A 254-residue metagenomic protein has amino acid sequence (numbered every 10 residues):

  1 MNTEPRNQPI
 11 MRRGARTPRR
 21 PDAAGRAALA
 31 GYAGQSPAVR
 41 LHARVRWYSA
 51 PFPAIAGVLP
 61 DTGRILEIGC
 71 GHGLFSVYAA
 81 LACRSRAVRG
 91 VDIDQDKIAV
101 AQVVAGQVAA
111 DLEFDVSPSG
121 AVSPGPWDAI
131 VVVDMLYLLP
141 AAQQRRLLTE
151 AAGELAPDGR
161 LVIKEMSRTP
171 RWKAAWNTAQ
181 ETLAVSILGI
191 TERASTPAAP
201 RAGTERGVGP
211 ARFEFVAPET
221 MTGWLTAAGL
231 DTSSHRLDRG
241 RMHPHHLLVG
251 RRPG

Functional and structural regions predicted by a protein language model:
M1-S36: N-terminal, positively charged/glycine-rich alpha-helical extensions of SAM-dependent methyltransferases
A30-S49: Class I SAM-dependent methyltransferase Rossmann-like catalytic core, especially the SAM/SAH-binding loop
V45-T62: Conserved alpha-helix/loop element of class I SAM-dependent methyltransferases that forms part of the SAM/SAH-binding
G69-G73: Class I SAM-dependent methyltransferase "Motif I" SAM/SAH-binding loop
L74, Y78-G120: Class I SAM-dependent methyltransferase SAM/SAH-binding core
V131: A conserved beta-strand element that flanks and buttresses the S-adenosyl-L-methionine
R145-P157: A short glycine-rich, Lys/Arg-flanked "PGG" loop and its adjoining helix->strand segment in the class I
K164-A227, S234-L237: C-terminal alpha-helical "lid/dimerization" subdomain adjacent to the S-adenosyl-L-methionine
